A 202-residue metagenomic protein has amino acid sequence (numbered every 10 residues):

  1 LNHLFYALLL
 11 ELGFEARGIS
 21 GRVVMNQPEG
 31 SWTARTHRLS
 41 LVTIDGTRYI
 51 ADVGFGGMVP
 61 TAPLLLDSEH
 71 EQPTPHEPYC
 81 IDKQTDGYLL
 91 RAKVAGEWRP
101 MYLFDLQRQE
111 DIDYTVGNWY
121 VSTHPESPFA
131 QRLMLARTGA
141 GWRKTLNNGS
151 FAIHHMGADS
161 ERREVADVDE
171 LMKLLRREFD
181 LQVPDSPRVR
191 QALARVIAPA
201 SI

Functional and structural regions predicted by a protein language model:
H3, L10-A34, F55-P63, H70-I202: Mixed-charge, low-complexity segments
Y6-L9, L39: Short, well-ordered alpha-helical packing segments
A34-G56: A generic, well-ordered mixed alpha/beta core segment in the N-terminal half of proteins
